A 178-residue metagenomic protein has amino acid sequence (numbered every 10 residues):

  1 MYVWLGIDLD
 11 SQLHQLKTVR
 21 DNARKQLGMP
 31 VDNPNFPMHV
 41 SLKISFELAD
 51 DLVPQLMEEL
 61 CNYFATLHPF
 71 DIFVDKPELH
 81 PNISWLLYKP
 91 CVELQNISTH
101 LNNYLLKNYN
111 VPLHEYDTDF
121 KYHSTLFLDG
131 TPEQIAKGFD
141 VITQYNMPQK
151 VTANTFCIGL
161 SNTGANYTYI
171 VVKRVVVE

Functional and structural regions predicted by a protein language model:
M1-D71, C91-K150, Y167-E178: Basic, often amphipathic N-terminal segments
D75-N82, T118-F120, T155-A165: Short proline/glycine- and acidic-rich turn/helix-capping motifs at secondary-structure junctions
S84-P90: Short histidine-centered catalytic/ligand-binding loop motif
W85, P132, G164: Surface-exposed, flexible loop/turn segments at secondary-structure boundaries
